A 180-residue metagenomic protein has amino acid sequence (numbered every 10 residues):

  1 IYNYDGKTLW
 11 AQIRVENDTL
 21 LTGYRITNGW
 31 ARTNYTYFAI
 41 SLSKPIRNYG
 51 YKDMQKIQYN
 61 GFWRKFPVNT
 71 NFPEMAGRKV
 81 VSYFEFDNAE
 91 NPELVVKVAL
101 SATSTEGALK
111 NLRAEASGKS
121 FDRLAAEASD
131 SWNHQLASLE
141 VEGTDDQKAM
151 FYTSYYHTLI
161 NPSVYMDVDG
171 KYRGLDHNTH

Functional and structural regions predicted by a protein language model:
I1-H180: Beta-sandwich/jelly-roll carbohydrate-recognition scaffolds of carbohydrate-active enzymes
